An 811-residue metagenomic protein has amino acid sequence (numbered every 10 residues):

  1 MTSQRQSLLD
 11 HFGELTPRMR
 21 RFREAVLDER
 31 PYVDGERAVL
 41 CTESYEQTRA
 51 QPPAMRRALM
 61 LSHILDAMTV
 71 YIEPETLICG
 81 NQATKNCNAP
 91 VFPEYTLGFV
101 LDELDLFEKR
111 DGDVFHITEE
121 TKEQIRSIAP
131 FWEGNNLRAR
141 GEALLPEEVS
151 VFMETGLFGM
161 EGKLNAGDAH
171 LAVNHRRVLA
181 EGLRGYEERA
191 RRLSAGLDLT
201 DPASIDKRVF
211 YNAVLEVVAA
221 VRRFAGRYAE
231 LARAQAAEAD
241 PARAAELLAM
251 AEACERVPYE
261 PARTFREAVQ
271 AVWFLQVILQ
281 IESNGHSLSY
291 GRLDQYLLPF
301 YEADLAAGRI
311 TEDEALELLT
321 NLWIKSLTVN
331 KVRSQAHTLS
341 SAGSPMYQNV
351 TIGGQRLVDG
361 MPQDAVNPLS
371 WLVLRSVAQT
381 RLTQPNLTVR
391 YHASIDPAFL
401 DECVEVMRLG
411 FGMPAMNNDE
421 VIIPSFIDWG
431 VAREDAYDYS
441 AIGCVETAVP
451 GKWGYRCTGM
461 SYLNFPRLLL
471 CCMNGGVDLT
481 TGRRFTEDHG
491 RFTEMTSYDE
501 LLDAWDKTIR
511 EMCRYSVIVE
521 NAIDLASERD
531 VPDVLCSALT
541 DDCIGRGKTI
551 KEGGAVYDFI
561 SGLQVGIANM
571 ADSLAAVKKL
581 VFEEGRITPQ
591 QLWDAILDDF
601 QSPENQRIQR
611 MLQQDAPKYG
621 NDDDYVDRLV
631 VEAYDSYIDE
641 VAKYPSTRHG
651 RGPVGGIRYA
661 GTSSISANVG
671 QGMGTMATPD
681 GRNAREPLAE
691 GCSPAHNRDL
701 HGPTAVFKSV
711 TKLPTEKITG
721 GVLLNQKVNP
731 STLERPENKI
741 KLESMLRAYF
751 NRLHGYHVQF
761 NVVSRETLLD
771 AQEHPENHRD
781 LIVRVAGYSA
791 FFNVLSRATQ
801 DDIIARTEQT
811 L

Functional and structural regions predicted by a protein language model:
T2-Y211, E246-A249, A253, V257-L811: Conserved catalytic cores of very large enzyme subunits
R208, N212-F224: Extended non-globular scaffold/tether segments
R222, A229, R233-A236, A244 (+2 more regions): Heptad-repeat amphipathic alpha-helical coiled-coil interaction surface used for oligomerization/assembly
G226, E230-R233, A575, E808: Short amphipathic alpha-helical segments enriched in leucine
D240: Acidic, metal/cofactor-coordinating or nucleic-acid-engaging core segments within structured domains
